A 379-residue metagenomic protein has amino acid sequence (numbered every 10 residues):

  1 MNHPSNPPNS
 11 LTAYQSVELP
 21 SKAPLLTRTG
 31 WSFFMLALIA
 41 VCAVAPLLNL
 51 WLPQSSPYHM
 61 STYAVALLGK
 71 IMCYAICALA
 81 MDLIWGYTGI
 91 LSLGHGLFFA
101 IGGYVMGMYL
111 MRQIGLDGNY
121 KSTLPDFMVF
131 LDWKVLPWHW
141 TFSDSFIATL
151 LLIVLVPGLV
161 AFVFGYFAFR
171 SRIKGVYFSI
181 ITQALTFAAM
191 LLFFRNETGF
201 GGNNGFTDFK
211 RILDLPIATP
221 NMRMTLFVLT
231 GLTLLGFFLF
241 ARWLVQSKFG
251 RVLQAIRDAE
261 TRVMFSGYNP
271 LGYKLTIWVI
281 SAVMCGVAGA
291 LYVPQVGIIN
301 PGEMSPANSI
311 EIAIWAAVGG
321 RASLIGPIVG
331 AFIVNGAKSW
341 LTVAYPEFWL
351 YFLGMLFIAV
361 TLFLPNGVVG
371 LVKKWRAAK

Functional and structural regions predicted by a protein language model:
N2-K379: Transmembrane alpha-helices and adjacent helix-loop boundaries
